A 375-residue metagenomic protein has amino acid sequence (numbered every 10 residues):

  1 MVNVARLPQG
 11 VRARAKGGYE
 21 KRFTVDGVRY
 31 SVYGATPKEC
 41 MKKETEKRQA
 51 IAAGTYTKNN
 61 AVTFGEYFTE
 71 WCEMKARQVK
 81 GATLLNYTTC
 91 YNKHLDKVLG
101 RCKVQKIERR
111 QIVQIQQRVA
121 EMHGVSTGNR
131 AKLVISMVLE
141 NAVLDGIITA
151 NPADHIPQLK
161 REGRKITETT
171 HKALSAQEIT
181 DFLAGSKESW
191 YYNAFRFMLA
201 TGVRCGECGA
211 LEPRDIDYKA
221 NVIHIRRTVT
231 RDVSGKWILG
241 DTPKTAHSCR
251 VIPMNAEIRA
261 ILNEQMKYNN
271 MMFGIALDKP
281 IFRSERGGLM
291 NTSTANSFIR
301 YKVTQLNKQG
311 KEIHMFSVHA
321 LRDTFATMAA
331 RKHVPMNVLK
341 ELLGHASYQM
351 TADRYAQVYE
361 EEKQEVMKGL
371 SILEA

Functional and structural regions predicted by a protein language model:
M1-A35, R227: Short, Arg/Lys-rich segments that mark the N-terminal edge of DNA/RNA- and chromatin-recognition modules
G17, M122-V125, N129-L133, L144 (+5 more regions): Basic, Lys/Arg- and aromatic-enriched nucleic-acid-binding interface segment
Y30-V32, T36-P37, N60, E73-P152 (+2 more regions): N-terminal core-binding DNA-recognition domain of tyrosine site-specific recombinases/integrases
A35-I51: A short, charged, amphipathic alpha-helix used as a generic interaction element across diverse proteins
P157-R161, L211-K267, D278: Conserved tyrosine-mediated DNA breakage-rejoining catalytic core shared by Y-recombinases
A184, E188-S189, T201, I252 (+3 more regions): Short, basic (Lys/Arg/His-rich) helix/loop patches that form interaction surfaces in the mid-to-C-terminal regions
V229, L343-K368: Catalytic-site neighborhood detector that most strongly recognizes the C-terminal catalytic loop/helix of tyrosine
K368-E374: Short, basic, alpha-helical segments at the C-terminal edge of helix-turn-helix-like DNA-binding modules
